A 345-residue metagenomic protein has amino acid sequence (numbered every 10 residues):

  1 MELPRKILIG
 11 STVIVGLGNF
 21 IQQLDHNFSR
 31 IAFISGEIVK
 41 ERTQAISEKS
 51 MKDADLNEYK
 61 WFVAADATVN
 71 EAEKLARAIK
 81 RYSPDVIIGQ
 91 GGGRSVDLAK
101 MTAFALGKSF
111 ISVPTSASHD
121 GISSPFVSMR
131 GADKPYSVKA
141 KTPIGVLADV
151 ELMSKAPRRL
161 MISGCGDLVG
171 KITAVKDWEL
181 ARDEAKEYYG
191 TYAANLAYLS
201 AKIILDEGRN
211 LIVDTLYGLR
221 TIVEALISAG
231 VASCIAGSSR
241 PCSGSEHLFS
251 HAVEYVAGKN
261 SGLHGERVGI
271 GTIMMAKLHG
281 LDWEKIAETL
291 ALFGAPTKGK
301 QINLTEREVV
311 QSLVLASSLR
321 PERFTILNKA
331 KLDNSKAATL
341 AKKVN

Functional and structural regions predicted by a protein language model:
M1, L168, D177, G280-N345: C-terminal charged capping/lid subdomain of soluble metabolic enzymes
M1-V86: ATP/NTP phosphate-donor binding region
R5, A105-S200: A glycine/threonine-rich phosphate-anchoring loop and its flanking beta-alpha core in nucleotide/phosphate-binding
A32, D85-V86, S109-I111, I144-V146 (+1 more regions): Structural motif
E41-T43, R94-K100, H119-I122, C242 (+1 more regions): Short glycine/serine/threonine-rich phosphate/pyrophosphate-binding segments that cradle anionic phosphate groups
I79-A117: A short, small-residue-rich loop immediately preceding and capping a beta-strand
T191-F293, T297-K300, L304: Active-site segments that bind and position negatively charged phosphate/pyrophosphate groups
